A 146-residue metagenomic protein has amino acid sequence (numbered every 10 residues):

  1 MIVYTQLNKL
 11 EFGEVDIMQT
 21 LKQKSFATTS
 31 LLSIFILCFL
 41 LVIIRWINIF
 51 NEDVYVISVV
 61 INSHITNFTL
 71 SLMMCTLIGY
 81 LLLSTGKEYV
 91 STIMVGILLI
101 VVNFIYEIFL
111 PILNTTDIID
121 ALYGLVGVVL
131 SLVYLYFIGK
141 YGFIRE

Functional and structural regions predicted by a protein language model:
M1-E146: Bulky hydrophobic segments
